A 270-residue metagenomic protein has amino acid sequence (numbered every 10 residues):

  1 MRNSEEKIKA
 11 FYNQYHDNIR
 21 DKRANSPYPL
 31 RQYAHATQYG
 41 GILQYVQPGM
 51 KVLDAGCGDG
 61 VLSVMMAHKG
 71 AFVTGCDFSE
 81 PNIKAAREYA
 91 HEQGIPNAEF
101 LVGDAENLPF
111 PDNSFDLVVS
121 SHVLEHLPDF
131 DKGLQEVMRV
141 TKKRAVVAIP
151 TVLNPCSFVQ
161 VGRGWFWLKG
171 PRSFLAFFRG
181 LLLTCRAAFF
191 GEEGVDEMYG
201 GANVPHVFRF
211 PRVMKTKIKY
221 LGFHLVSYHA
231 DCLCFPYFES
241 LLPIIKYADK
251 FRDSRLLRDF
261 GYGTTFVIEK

Functional and structural regions predicted by a protein language model:
M1-V46: Conserved class I S-adenosyl-L-methionine
K51, F72, E99, S114-D116: Structural signature of beta-strand start/N-cap positions in the alpha/beta core of ABC transporter nucleotide-binding
G56-G58: Class I SAM-dependent methyltransferase "Motif I" SAM/SAH-binding loop
V61, M65-E106: Class I SAM-dependent methyltransferase SAM/SAH-binding core
N107-D112: Short conserved loop adjoining the S-adenosyl-L-methionine
V119: A conserved beta-strand element that flanks and buttresses the S-adenosyl-L-methionine
H122-H126: Short catalytic micro-motifs in class I SAM-dependent methyltransferases
P128-E136, K143-E269: S-adenosyl-L-methionine-dependent methyltransferase catalytic module, highlighting the catalytic core
